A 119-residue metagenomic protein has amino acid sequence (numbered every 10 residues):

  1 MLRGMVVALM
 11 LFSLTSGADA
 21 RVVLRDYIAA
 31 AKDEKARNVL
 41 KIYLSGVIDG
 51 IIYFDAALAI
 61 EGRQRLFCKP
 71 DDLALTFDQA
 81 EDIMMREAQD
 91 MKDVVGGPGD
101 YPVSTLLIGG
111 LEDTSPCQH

Functional and structural regions predicted by a protein language model:
M1, A18-A20: Absolute protein N-terminus
M1-A8: Sec-dependent signal peptide recognition, specifically the positively charged N-region followed immediately by
S13-G17: N-terminal signal peptide c-region/cleavage motif recognized by signal peptidases
A20-R86: Short N-proximal segments of mature Sec-exported proteins
A80-H119: Surface-exposed, polar helix/loop patches in the mature regions of secreted/periplasmic/lumenal proteins that form
